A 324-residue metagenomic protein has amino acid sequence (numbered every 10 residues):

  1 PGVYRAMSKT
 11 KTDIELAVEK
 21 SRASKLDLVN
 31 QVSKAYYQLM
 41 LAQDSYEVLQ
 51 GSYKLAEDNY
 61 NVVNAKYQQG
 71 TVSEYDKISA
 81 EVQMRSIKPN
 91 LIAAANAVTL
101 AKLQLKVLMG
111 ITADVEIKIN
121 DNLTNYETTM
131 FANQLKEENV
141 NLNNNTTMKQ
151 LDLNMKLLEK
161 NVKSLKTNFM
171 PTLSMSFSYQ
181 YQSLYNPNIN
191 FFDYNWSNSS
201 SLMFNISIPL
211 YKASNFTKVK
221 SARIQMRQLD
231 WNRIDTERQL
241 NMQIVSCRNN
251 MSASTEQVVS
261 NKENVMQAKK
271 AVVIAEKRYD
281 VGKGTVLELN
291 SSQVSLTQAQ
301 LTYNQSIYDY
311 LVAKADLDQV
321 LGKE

Functional and structural regions predicted by a protein language model:
P1-L28, Y75, S79, K149 (+2 more regions): Sec/SRP-type N-terminal targeting helices
K11, E74-R85, K220, V286-V294: Short, charged, amphipathic alpha-helical segments
D27-L142, N250, S254: Periplasmic alpha-helical coiled-coil/stalk elements that build and connect Gram-negative outer-membrane
P89-I111, V265-K323: Short segments within alpha-helical structural elements
N120-F131, K163, S176-Y211: Small/polar, glycine/serine/threonine/aspartate-rich low-complexity segments that form flexible
T124-E127, A132-Q182: Acidic, glycine-rich loop-and-beta core segments that form the ion-binding/anion-interacting portion of active sites
